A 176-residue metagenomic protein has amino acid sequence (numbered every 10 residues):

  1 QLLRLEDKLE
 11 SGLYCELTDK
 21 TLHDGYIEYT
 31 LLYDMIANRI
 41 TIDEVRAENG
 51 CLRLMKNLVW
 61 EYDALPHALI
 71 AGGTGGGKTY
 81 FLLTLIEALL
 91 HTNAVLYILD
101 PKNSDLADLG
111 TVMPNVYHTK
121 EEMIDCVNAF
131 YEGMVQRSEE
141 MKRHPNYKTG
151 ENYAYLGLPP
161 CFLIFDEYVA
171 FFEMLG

Functional and structural regions predicted by a protein language model:
Q1-H67: Basic- and hydrophobic-enriched, low-structure N-terminal and domain-boundary segments that flank ATP-binding catalytic
D19, H144-Y147: N-terminal-biased segments
N38-R143, Y155, P159-F162, Y168-G176: P-loop NTPase catalytic phosphate-binding loop
K148-L156: Conserved alpha-helical scaffold flanking the Walker A/P-loop in AAA+ ATPase domains
